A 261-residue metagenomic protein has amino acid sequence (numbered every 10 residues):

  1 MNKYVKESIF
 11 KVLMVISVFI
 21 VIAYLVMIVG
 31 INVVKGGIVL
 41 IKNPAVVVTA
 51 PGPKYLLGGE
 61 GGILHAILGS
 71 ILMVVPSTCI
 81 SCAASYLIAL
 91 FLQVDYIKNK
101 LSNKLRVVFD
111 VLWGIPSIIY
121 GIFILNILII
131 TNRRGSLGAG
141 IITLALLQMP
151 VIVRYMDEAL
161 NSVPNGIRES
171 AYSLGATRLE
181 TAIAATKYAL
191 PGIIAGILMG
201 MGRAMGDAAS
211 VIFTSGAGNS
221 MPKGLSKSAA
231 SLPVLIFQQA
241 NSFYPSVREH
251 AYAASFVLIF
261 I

Functional and structural regions predicted by a protein language model:
N2-S8, V12, N32-C79, Q238-R248: Periplasmic/extracellular loop-to-transmembrane helix junction in inner-membrane transport proteins
E7, I97-N103, V163-P164, R168-A195: Amphipathic cytosolic juxtamembrane alpha-helices at the membrane-cytosol interface of multi-pass membrane transporters
V26-G30, A83-L90, I122, G135 (+6 more regions): Membrane-embedded alpha-helices of multi-pass transport/permease systems
H65-M73, S77, F109-P116, N161 (+5 more regions): Alpha-helical transmembrane segments of multi-pass membrane proteins
P76-F109, I122: Transmembrane-helix boundary motif in ABC transporter permease subunits
S85, P116, L174-G175: Glycine/proline-centered hinge or cleavage motifs at structural transition points of membrane proteins
D110-A145: Generic hydrophobic transmembrane alpha-helix motif, especially the helices
V211-I259: Interhelical loop and adjacent transmembrane-helix boundary motif in polytopic membrane transport permeases
